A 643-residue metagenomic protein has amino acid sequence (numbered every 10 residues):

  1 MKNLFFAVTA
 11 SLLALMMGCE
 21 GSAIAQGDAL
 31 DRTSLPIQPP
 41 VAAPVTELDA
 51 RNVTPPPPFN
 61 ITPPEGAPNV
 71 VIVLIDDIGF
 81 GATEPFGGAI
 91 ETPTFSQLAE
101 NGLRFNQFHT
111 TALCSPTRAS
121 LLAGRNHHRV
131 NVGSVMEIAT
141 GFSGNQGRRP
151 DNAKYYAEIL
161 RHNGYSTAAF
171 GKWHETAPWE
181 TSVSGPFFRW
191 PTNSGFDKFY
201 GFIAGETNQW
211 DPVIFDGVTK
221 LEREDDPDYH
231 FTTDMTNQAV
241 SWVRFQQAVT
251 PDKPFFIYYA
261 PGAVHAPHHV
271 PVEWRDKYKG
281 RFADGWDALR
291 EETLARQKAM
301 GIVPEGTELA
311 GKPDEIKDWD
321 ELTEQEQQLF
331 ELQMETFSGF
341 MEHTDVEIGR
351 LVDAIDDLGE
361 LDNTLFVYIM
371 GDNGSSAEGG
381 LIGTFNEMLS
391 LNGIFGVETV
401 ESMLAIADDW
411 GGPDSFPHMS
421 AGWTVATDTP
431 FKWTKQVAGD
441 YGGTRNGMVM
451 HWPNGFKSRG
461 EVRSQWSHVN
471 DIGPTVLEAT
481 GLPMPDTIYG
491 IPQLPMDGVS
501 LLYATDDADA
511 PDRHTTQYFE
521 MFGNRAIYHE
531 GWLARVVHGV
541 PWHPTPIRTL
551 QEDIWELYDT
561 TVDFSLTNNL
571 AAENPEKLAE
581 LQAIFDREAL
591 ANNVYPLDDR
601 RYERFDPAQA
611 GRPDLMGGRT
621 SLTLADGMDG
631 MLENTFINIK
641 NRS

Functional and structural regions predicted by a protein language model:
M1-L4: Positively charged n-region of N-terminal signal peptides that target proteins for export
A7-G18: Bacterial N-terminal signal peptides
C19-Q551, W555-E556, F564-A583, L597 (+2 more regions): Formylglycine-dependent sulfatase
T561: Phosphate-moiety recognition in structured ligand-binding domains
D586-A589: A short N-terminal helical cap/helix-turn-helix that marks the beginning of AMP-binding/adenylate-forming
L597-A610: Short, charged, surface-exposed hinge/linker loops at domain edges that act as mobile lids or interdomain connectors
N641-S643: Extra-cytoplasmic beta-strand recognition segments
